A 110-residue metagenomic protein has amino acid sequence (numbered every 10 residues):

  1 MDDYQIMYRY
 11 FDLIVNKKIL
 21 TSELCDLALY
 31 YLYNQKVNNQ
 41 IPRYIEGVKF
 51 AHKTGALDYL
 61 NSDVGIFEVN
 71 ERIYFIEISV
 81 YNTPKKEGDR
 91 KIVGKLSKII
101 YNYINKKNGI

Functional and structural regions predicted by a protein language model:
M1-I110: Penicillin-recognizing serine hydrolase domain
